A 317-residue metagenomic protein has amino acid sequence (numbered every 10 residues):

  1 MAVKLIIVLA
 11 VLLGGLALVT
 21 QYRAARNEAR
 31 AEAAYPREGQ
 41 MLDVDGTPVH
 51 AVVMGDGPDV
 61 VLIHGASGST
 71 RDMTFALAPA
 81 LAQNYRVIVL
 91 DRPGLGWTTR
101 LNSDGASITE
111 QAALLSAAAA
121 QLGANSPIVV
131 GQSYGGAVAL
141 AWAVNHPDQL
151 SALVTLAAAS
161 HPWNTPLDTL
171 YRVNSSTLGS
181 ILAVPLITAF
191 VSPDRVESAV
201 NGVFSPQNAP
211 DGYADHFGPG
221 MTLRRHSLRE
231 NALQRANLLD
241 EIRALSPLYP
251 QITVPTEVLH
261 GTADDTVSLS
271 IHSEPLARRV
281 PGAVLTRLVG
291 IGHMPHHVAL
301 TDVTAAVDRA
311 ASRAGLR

Functional and structural regions predicted by a protein language model:
M1-P58, Q83-Y85, N125, S312-R317: Alpha/beta-hydrolase fold catalytic core
R30, L167, T188-P250: Conserved alpha/beta-hydrolase catalytic His-Asp/Glu region
V52-M54, V89-V130, Y134: Active-site loop/oxyanion-hole signature of alpha/beta-hydrolase fold enzymes
M54-W97: Conserved HGGG/HGGXW glycine-rich cap/lid loop of the alpha/beta-hydrolase fold
L153-V184: Flexible "cap/lid" loop of the alpha/beta hydrolase fold
I252, V258-H260: Short beta-strand/loop motif that positions the catalytic acidic residue of the alpha/beta-hydrolase fold
A263-V267, H293: Acidic catalytic loop of the alpha/beta-hydrolase fold
P281-R317: Catalytic active-site module of serine/aspartate enzymes centered on a nucleophile-bearing elbow/loop
